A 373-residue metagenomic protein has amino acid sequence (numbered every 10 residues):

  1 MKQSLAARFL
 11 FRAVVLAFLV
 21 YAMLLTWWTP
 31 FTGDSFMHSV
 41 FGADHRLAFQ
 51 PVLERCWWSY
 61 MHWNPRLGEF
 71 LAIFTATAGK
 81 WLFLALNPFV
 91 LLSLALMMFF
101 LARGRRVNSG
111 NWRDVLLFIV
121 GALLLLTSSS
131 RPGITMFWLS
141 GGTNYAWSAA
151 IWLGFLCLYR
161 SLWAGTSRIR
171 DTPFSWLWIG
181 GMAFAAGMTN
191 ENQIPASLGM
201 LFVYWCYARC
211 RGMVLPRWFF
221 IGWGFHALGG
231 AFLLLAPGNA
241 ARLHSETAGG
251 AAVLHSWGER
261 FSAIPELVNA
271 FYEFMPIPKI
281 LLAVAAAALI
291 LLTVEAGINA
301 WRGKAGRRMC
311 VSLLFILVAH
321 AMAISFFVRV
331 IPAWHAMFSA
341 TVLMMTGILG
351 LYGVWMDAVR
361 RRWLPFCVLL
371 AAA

Functional and structural regions predicted by a protein language model:
M1-Y21, R113-D114: Start-transfer (signal-anchor) and selected internal transmembrane alpha helices of multi-pass inner/ER membrane
T26-A78, A85, L139, E191-L313 (+1 more regions): Transmembrane catalytic cores of multi-pass membrane glycosyltransferases and polysaccharide-assembly enzymes
I73, T77, L86-M98, S148-I151 (+2 more regions): Transmembrane alpha-helices of multi-pass, membrane-embedded glycan-processing enzymes that use lipid-linked
P88-F118, G154: Transmembrane-helix motifs of polytopic, lipid-linked glycan transferases
L94-A102, I151-W163, L198-C206, L289-V294 (+1 more regions): Transmembrane alpha-helical segments
W112-L117, G121-W163, N190, A319-L351: Membrane-interface micro-motifs in multi-pass membrane enzymes
P173-N192, S197-M200: Membrane-interface alpha helices of multi-pass inner-membrane proteins
S175, I298-W301, G306-R307, V354-A373: Signature aromatic-anchored transmembrane alpha helix within multi-pass, membrane-resident enzymes that catalyze glycan
